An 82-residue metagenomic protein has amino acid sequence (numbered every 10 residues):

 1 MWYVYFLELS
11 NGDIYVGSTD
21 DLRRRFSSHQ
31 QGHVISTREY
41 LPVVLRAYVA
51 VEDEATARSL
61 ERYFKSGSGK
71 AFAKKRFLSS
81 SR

Functional and structural regions predicted by a protein language model:
M1-R82: Structure-specific nucleic-acid interaction/processing domains
